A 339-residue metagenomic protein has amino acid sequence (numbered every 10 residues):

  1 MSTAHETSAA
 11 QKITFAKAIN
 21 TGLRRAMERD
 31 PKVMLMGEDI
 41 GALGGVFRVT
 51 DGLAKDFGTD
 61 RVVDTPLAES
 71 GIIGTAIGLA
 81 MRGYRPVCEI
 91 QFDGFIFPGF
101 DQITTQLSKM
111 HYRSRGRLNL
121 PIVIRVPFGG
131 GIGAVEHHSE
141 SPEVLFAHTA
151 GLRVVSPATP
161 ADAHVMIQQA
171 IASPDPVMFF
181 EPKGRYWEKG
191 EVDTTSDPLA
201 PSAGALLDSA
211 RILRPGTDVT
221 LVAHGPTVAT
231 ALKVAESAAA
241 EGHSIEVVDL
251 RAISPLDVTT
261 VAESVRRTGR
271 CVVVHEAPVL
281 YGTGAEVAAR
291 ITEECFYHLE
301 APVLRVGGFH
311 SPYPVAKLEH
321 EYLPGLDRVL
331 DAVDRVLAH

Functional and structural regions predicted by a protein language model:
M1-F180, G184-R185, E321: Thiamine diphosphate
I40, R48-G52, D56, R117-V123 (+2 more regions): Thiamine diphosphate
